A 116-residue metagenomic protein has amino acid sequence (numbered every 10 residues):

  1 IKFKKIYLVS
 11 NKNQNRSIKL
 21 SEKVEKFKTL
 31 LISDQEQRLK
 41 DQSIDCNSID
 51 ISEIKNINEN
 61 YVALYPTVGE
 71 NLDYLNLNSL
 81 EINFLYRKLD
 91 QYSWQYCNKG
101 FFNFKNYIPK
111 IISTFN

Functional and structural regions predicted by a protein language model:
I1-N116: Trp/Phe/Arg-rich N-terminal binding region typifying the photolyase-homology
